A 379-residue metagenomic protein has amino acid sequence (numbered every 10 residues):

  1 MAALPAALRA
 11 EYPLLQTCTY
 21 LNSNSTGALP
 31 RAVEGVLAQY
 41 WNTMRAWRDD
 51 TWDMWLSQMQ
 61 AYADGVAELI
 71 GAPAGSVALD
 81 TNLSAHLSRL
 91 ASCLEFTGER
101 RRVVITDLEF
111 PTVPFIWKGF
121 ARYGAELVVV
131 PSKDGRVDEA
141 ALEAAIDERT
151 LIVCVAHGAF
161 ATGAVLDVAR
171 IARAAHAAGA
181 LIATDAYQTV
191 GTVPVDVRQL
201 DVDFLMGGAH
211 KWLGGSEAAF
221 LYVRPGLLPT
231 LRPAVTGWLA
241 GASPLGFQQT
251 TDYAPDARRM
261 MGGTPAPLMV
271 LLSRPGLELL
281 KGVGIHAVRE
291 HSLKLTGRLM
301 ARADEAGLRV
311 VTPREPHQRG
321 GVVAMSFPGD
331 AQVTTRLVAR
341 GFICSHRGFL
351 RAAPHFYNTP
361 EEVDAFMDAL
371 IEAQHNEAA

Functional and structural regions predicted by a protein language model:
M1-A379: Pyridoxal 5′-phosphate
